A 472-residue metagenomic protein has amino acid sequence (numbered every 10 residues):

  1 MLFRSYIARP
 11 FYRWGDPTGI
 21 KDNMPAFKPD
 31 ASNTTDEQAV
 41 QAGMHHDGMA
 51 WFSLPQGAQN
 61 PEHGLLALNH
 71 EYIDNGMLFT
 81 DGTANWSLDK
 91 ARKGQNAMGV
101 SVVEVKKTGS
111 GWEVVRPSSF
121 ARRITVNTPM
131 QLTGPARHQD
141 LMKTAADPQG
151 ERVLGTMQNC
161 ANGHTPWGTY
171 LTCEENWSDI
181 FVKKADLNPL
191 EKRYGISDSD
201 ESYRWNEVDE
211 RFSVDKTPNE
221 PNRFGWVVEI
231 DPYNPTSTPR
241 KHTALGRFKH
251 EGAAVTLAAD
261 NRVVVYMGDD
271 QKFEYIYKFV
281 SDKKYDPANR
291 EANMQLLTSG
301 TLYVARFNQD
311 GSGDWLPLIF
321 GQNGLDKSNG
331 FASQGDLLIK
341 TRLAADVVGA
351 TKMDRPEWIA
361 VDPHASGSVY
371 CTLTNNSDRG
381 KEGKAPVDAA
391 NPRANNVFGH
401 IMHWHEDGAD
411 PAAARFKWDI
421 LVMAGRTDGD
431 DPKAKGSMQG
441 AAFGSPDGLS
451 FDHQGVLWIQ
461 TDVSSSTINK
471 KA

Functional and structural regions predicted by a protein language model:
M1-A472: Conserved small-residue
